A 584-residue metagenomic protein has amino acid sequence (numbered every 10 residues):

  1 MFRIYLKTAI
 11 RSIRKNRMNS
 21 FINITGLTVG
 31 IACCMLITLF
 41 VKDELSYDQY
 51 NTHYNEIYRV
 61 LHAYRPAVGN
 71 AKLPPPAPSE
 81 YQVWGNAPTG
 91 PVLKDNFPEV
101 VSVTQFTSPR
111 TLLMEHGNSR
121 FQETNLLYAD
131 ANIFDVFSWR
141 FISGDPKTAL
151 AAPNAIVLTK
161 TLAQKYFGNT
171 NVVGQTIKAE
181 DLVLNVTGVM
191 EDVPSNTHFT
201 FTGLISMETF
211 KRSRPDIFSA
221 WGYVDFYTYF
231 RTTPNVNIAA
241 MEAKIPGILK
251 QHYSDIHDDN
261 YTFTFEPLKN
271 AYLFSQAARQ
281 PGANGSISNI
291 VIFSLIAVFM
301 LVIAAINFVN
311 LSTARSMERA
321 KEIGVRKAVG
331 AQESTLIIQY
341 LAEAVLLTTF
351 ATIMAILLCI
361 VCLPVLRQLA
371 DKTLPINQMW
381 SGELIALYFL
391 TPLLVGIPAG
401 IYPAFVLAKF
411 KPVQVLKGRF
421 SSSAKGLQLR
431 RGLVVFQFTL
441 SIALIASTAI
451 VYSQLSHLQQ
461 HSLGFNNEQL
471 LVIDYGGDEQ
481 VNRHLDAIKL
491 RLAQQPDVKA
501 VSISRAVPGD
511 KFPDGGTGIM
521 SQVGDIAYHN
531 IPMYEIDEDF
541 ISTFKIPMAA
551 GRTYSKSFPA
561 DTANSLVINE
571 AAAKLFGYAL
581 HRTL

Functional and structural regions predicted by a protein language model:
M1-R11, K15, N19, N51-T52 (+6 more regions): Membrane-helix entry/capping segments
L6-I22, G26, A304-L347, K409-F420: Intracellular coupling helices
N16-L45, R430-Q454, F465: Short, strongly hydrophobic transmembrane alpha-helices
A32, L36-L39, T264, V345-P412 (+1 more regions): Small-residue-rich transmembrane alpha-helices
M35-T38, L295-I323, P398-A404, A449: A hydrophobic alpha-helix feature that marks transmembrane segments and, especially, their cytosolic C-terminal ends
T38-R110, Y223-Y229, E242-K244, N260 (+4 more regions): Membrane-proximal extracellular/periplasmic loop immediately following the first transmembrane helix
L45-Y54, R65-V68, T202-R214, L273-P281 (+3 more regions): Short juxtamembrane loops and helix-capping segments at transmembrane helix boundaries of multi-pass membrane proteins
A129-S143, N154-G285, A487-L584: Mid-to-C-terminal secondary-structure elements that act as membrane-proximal/extracytoplasmic interface segments
